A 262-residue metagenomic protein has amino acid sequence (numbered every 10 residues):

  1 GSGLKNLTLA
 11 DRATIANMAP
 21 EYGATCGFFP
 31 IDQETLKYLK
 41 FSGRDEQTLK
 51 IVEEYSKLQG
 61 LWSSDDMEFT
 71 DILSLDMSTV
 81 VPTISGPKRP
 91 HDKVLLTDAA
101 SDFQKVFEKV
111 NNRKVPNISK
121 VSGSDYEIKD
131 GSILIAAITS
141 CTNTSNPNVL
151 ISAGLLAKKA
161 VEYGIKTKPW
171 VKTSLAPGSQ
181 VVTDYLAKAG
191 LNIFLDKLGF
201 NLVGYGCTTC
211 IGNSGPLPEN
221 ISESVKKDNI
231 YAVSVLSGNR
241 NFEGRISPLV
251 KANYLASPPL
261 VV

Functional and structural regions predicted by a protein language model:
G1-V261: Fe-S-dependent hydro-lyases/dehydratases of central metabolism
